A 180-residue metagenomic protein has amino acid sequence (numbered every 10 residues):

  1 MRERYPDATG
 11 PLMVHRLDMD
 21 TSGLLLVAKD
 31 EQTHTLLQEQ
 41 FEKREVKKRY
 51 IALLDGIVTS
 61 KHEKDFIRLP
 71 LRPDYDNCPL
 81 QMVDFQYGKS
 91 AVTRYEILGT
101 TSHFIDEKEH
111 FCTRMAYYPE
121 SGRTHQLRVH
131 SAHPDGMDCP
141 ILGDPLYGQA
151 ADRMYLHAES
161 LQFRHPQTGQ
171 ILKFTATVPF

Functional and structural regions predicted by a protein language model:
M1-F180: RNA pseudouridine synthases
